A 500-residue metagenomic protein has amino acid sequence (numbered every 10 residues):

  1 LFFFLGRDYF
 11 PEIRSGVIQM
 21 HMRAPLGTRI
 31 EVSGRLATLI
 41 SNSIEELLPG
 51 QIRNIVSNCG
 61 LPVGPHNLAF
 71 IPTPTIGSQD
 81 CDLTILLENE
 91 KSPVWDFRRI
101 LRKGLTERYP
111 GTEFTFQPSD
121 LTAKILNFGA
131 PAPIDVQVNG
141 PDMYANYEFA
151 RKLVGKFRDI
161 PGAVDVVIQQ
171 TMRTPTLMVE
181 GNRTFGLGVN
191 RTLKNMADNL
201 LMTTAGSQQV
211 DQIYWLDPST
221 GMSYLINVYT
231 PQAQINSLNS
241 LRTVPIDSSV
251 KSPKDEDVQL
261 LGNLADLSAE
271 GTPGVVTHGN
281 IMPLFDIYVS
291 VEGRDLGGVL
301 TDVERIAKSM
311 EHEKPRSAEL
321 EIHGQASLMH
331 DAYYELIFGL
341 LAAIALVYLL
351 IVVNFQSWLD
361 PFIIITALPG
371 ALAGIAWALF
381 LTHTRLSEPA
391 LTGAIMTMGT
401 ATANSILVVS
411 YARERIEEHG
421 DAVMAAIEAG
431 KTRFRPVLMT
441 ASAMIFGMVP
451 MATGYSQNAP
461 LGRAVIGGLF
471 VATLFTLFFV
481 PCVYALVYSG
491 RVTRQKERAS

Functional and structural regions predicted by a protein language model:
L1, L26-T38, Q457, C482-S500: Interfacial helix-loop-helix hairpins and adjacent transmembrane helices of multi-pass alpha-helical membrane proteins
L1-P11, R53, E107-R108, T112 (+3 more regions): Signature of alpha-helical transmembrane segments and their immediate interfacial
L1-T28, H66, F70, S92 (+3 more regions): Transmembrane helices with small-residue packing motifs
F2, G6, F10, V154 (+5 more regions): Alpha-helical membrane-interface segments at transmembrane helix boundaries
Y9-V17, P74-D80, T115-P133, Q137 (+4 more regions): Flexible hinge/switch segments at interdomain interfaces of large molecular machines
V32-F128, P133, G155, T184-V210 (+3 more regions): Solvent-exposed, membrane-proximal periplasmic/extracellular interface segments of envelope transport and secretion
Y147-A150, V154-A343, V347, V352-F355 (+1 more regions): Extracytoplasmic/periplasmic membrane-proximal domains and adjacent transmembrane bundles of envelope biogenesis
L349-R433, L438-Q457, R463, G467 (+2 more regions): Hydrophobic transmembrane alpha-helices and their membrane-interface caps in long multi-pass transport proteins
